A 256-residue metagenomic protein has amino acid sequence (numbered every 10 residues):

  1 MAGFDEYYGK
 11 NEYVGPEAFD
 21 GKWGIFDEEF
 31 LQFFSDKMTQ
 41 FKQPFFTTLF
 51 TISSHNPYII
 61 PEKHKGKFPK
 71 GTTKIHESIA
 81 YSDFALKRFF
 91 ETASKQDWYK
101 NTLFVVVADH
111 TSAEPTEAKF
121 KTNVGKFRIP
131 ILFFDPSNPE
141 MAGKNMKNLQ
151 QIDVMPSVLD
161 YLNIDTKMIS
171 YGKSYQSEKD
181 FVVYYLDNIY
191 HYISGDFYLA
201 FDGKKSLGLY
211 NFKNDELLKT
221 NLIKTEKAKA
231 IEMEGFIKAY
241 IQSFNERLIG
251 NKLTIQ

Functional and structural regions predicted by a protein language model:
M1-Q256: Solvent-exposed soluble domains appended to multi-pass membrane proteins
